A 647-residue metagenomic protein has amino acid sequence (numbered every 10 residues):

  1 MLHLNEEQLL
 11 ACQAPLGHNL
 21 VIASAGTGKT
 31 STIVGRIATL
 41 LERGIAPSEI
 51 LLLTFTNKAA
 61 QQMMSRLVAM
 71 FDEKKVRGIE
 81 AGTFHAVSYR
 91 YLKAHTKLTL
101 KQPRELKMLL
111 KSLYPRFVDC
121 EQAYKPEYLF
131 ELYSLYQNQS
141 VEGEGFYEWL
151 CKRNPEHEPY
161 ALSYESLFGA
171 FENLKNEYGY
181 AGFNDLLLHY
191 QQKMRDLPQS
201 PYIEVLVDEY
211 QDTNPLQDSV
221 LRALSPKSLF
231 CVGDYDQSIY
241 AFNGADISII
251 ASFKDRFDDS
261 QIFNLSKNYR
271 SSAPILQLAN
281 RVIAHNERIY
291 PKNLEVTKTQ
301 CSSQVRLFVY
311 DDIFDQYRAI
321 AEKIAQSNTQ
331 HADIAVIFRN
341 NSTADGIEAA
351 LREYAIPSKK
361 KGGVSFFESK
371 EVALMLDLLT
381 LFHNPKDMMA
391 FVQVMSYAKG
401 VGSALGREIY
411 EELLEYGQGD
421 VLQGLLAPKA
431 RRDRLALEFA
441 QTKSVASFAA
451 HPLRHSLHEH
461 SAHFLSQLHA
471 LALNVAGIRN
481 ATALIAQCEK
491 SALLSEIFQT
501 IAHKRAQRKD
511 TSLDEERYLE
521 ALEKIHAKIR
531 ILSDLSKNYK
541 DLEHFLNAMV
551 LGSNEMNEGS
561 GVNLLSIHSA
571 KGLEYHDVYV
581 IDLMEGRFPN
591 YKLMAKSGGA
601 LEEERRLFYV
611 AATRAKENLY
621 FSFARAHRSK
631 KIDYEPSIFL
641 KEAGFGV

Functional and structural regions predicted by a protein language model:
M1-T99, P201, Q277-N280, T613: P-loop NTPase Walker
L2-Q13, G17-V21, E158-A251, K267 (+1 more regions): Conserved helicase NTPase motor core
V21, A25-I33, I37, H95 (+2 more regions): Helicase P-loop NTPase motor core
R77-G78, H95-Y178, N268, A404: ATP-hydrolysis module of ASCE/P-loop NTPase motor domains, specifically the Walker B Asp-Glu catalytic pair
G82-S88, L206-E209, V232, K540-Y591 (+1 more regions): Conserved helicase core region in the C-terminal RecA-like lobe
Q330-I478: ATPase/helicase motor core of nucleic-acid motors
K429-I567: Accessory C-terminal helicase-associated subdomains
A626-V647: Helicase C-terminal subdomain and adjacent C-terminal extension
